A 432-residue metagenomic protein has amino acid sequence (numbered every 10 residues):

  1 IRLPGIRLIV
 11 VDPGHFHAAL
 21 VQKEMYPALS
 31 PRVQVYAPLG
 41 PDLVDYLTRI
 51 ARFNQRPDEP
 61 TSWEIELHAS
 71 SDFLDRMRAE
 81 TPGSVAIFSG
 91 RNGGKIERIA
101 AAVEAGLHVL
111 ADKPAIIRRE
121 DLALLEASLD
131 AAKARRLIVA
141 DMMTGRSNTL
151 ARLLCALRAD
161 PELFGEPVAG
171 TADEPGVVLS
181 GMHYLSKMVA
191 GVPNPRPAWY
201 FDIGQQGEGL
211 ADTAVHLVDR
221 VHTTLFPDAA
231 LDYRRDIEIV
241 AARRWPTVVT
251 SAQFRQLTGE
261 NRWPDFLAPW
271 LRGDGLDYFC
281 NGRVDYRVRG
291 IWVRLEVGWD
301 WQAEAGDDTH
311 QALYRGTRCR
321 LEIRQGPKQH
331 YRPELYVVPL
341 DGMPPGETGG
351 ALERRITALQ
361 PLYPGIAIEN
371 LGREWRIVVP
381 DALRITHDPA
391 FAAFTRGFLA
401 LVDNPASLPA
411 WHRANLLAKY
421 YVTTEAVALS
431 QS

Functional and structural regions predicted by a protein language model:
I1-A105, E120-A140: N-terminal glycine-/serine-/threonine-rich beta1-alpha1-beta2 phosphate-ribose binding loop of Rossmann-like
E24-P27, C155-P161, Q329-Y331: Short secondary-structure boundary/capping segments
P41-V44, I96, A100, A123 (+4 more regions): A structural signal for well-ordered alpha-helical segments within the folded catalytic domains of diverse enzymes
G106, D112-P114: Short helix/strand-capping hinge loops at secondary-structure junctions that flank key functional elements
I116-P195: A contiguous active-site-proximal alpha/beta segment in oxidoreductase catalytic domains
V168-N194, R244-R272, P345-G372: Charged, glycine/proline-rich intrinsically disordered loops and linkers
G191-G306: Rossmann-like dinucleotide-binding domain that binds NAD(P)(H)
L217-H222, A229, R234, F279-Y286 (+2 more regions): C-terminal helical cap and adjacent loop that interface with cofactors, partners, or active-site loops
